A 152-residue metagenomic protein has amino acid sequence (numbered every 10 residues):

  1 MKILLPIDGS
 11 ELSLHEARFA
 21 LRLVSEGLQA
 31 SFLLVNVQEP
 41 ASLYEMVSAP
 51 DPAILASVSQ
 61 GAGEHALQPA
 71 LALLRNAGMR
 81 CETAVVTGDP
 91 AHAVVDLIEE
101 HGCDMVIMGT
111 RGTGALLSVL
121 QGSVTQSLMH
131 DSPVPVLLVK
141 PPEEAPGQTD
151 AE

Functional and structural regions predicted by a protein language model:
M1-H15, D131-E152: Intrinsically disordered or low-complexity boundary/linker segments at protein termini and domain junctions
M1-P50: Small/aliphatic-rich secondary-structure junction motif
E16-A17, Y44-V47, V95-D96, S118-L120 (+1 more regions): Short, well-ordered secondary-structure micro-motifs
L33-V35, E82-V86, L137: General small-molecule cofactor/ligand-binding pocket signal
N36-H65, P146-E152: Acidic, proline/glycine-rich short linear motifs
A72-V106, E143-E152: Structural beta-alpha unit
M108-D131, A145-T149: Glycine-rich, Arg-bearing micro-motifs that act as flexible, cationic patches
